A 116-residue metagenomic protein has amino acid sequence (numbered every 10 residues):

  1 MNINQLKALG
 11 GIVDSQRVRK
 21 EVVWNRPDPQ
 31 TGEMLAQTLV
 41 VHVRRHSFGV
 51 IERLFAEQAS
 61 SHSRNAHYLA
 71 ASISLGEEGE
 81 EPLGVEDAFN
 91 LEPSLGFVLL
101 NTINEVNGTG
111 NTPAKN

Functional and structural regions predicted by a protein language model:
M1-R17: Low-complexity intrinsically disordered segments
Q16-W24: Generic detection of short hydrophobic beta-strand segments and adjacent strand-loop junctions
W24-R26, T31-N116: Short, surface-exposed, charged amphipathic helix/loop patches that serve as local interaction elements
